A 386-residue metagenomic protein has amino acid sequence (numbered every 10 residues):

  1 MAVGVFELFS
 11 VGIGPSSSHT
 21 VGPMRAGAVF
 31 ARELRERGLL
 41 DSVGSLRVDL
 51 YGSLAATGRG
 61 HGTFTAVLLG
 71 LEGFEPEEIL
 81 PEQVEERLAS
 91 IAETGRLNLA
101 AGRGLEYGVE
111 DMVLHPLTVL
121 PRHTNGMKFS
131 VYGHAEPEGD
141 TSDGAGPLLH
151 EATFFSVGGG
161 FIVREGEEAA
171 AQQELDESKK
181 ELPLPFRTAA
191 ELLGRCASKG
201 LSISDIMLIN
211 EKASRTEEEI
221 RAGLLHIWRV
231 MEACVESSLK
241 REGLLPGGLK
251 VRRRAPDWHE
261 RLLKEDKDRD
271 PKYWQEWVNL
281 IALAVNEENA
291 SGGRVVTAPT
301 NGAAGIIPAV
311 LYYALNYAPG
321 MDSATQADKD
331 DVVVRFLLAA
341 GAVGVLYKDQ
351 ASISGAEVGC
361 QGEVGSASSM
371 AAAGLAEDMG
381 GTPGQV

Functional and structural regions predicted by a protein language model:
M1-A2, F6, S10-I13, M24-L50 (+7 more regions): Non-transmembrane, aqueous-exposed alpha-helical and coiled segments at domain scale
F9-G27, A290-V310, C360-S369: Conserved phosphate/anionic-ligand binding catalytic regions in large, soluble enzymes, centered on
S18-R35, P308-S323, A373-G380: Alpha-helical support elements that line or immediately flank enzyme active sites and cofactor-binding pockets
S45-L69, R254: Conserved beta-ketoacyl condensing-enzyme motif
T65-R87, P116, G365, M370-E377 (+1 more regions): C-terminal domain-closing interface element
E75-K267: C-terminal regulatory domains involved in ligand/effector binding and gene-expression control
S214-G359: Accessory "access/gating" subregions that flank catalytic or transport cores
T325-A327, L346-V386: Hydrophobic alpha-helical bundle architecture
